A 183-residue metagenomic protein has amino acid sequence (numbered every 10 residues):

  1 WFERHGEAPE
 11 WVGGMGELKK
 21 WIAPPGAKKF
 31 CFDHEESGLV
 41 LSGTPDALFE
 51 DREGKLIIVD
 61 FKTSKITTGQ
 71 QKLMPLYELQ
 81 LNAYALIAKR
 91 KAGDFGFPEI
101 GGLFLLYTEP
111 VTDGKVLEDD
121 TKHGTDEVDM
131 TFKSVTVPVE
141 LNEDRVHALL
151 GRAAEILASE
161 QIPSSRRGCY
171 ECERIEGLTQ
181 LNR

Functional and structural regions predicted by a protein language model:
W1-K55, L178-R183: Metal-dependent nuclease catalytic cores that hydrolyze phosphodiester bonds in DNA/RNA, characterized by
E7-P9, V59, F95: Short secondary-structure capping/junction motifs at helix and strand boundaries
H34, G38, Q70-E78, S159-I162: Short, charged/polar micro-motifs that form catalytic or ligand-binding hotspots
G43-T68, A83-L86: Conserved catalytic cores of phosphodiester-cleaving nucleases, focusing on short active-site segments
D60, G69-K72, G114-E118: A short secondary-structure junction signal
I66-P75, V135-V139: Short histidine-centered catalytic/ligand-binding loop motif
Y77-R90: An active-site-proximal "capping" alpha-helix that borders the catalytic cofactor pocket
R90-R183: Metal-dependent nuclease catalytic regions and adjoining charged, substrate-binding loops involved in nucleic-acid end
